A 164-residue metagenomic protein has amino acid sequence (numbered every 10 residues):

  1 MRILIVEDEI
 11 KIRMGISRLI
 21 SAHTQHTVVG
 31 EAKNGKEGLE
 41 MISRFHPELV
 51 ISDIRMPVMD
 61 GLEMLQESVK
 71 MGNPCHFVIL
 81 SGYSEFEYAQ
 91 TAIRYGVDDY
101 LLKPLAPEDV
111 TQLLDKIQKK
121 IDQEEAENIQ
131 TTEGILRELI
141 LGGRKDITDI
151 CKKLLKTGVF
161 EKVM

Functional and structural regions predicted by a protein language model:
I3, F45-I51: Active-site beta3 strand of CheY-like receiver
E7, D53: Active-site residues of response regulator receiver
E31-E40, G61-M64: Helix N-cap/capping motif at the beta->alpha junctions
S43-F45, S68-P74, Y95: Conserved phosphotransfer cores of two-component systems
M56: Receiver (REC) domain active-site loop signature in two-component systems and cognate sites in sensor histidine kinases
E63, S84-D99: Alpha4 helix (beta4-alpha4-beta5 surface) of REC/receiver domains from two-component response regulators
I93, D99, L105-M164: Interdomain helical linkers/hinges and coiled-coil/dimerization scaffolds that transmit conformational signals
